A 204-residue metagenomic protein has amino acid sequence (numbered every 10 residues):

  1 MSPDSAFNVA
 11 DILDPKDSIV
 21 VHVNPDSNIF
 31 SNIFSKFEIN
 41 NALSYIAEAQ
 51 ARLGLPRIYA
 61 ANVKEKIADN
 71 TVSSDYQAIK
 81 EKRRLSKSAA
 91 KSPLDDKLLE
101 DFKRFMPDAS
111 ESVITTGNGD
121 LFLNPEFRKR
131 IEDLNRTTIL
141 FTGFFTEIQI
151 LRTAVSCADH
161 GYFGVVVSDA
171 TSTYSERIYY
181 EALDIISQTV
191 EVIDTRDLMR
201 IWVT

Functional and structural regions predicted by a protein language model:
M1-I19, Y45-E48, R52-L53, K80-T204: Active-site-adjacent betaalpha module
I19-D26: Acidic-leg catalytic submotif of subtilisin-like serine proteases
P25, N62-K64, D169: Active-site loop/turn elements of alpha/beta-hydrolase fold enzymes, especially the short glycine-/histidine-rich
S27-N32: Short acidic, Gly/Ser-rich segments with clustered Asp/Glu that frequently serve as metal-coordination loops in enzyme
I33-Q50: …and closely analogous acidic/polar surface helices at protein-protein or active-site interfaces in A-domain-like
A49-D69: Von Willebrand factor
D69-A78: Short, flexible, mixed-charge acidic loops at enzyme active sites
